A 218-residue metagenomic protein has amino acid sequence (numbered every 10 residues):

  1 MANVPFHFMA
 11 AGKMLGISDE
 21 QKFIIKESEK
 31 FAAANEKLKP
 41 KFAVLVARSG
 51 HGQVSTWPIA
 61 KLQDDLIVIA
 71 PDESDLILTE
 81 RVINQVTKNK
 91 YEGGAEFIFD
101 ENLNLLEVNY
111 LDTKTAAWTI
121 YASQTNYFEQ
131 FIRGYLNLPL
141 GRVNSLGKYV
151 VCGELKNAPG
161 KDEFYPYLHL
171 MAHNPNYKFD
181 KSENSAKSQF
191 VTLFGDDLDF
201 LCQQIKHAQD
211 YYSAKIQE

Functional and structural regions predicted by a protein language model:
M1-A2, M9-A10: A short, GP-enriched loop/loop-strand-helix hinge that lies immediately N-terminal to, or at the N-terminal rim
V4, E20, R133-E218: Peripheral (often C-terminal) accessory segments that flank ATP-dependent C-N-forming ligase machineries
H7, K13-G93, F99-E101: Internal nucleotide-binding/catalytic subdomain
E29-A34, G93-E96, G141-R142, P175-K181: A short linear hydrophobic-aromatic micro-motif
P40, Q53-S55, G93, N104 (+3 more regions): A generic structural signal for well-ordered coil/turn residues at beta-strand boundaries that shape enzyme active-site
V44, N102-D112: A short beta-strand motif that forms the metal-chelation/ATP-contact edge of phosphoryl-transfer active sites
I77-E96, Y110-A158: Active-site "cap" helix and flanking loop/linker of ATP-utilizing ligase/carboxylase catalytic domains
L106-E107, T119, E163-P166: Short, well-ordered secondary-structure micro-motifs
